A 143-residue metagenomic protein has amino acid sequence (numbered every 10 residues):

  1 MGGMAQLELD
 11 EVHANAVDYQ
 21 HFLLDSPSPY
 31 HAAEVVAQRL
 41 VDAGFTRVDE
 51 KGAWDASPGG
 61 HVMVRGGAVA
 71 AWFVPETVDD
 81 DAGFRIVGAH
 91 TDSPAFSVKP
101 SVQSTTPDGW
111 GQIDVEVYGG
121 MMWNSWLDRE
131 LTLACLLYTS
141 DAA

Functional and structural regions predicted by a protein language model:
G2-Y30: N-terminal capping segment at the start of a domain
Q20-P58, M63-G66: TRNA-binding/sensing appendages of the translation machinery
R47, K51-V98: Acidic/His- and Gly-rich active-site-bordering loop/insert found across diverse amide/peptide-bond hydrolases
V69-W72, L133-L137: Short beta-strand scaffold segments in enzyme catalytic cores
G83-R85, P94, G111-I113, R129-C135: Generic beta-strand structural signal
P100-G109: A glycine- and small-aliphatic-rich helix-loop capping segment at beta-alpha/alpha-beta transitions that lines
D108-D128: A gly/proline- and charged-residue-enriched helix-loop-helix capping module
Y138-A143: Conserved small/polar residues in nucleotide/adenosyl-binding loops
